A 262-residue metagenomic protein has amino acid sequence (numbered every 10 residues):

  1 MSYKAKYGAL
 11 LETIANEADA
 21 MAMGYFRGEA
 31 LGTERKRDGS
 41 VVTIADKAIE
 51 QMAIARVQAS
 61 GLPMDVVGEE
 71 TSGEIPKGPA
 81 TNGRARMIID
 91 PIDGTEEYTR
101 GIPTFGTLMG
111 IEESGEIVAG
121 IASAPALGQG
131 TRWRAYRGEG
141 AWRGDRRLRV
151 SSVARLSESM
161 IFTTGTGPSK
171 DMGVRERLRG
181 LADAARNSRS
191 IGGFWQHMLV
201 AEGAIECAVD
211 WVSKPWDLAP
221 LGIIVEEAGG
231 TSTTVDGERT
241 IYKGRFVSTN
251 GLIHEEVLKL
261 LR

Functional and structural regions predicted by a protein language model:
M1-I92, K259: N-terminal subdomain of lithium-sensitive/metallo-dependent phosphomonoesterases centered on the IMPase/IPPase/PAP
A22, D46, V57, T95 (+6 more regions): Residue-level signal for inorganic ion chemistry
D46, Y98-G101, R189: Short glycine/threonine-rich catalytic loop with a Thr-x-Gly-x-Asp
K47, Q51, E70, P91-G94 (+4 more regions): Generic detector of well-ordered alpha-helical packing
A80-E139: DPxDG-like acidic metal-binding loop motif
G115, G144-R146: Residue-level detection of beta-strand-connecting loop/turn positions
R134, G138-G144, I161-F162: Hydrophobic/proline-rich hinge and linker segments of small-molecule sensing/allosteric domains, predominantly
R149-R262: An extended, acidic
